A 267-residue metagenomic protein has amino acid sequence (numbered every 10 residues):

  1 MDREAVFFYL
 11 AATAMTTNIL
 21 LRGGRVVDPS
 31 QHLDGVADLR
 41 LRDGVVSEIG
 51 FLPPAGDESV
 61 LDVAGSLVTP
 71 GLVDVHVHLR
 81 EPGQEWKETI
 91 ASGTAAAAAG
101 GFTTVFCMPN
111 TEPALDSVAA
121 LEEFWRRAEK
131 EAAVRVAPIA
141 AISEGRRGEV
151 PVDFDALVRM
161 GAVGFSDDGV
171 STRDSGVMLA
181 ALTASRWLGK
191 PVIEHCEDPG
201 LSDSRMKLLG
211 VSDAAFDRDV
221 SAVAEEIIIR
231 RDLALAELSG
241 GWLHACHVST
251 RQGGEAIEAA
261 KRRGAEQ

Functional and structural regions predicted by a protein language model:
E4-A55: N-terminal metal-binding scaffold of metallo-dependent hydrolase/deaminase domains
G24, G44, G65, H76 (+7 more regions): Divalent metal-coordination and catalytic microenvironments
P53-T69: Active-site metal-binding motif and surrounding structural segment of the metallo-beta-lactamase
S66-K130: Metal-associated gating/positioning segment near the N- to mid-region
D74-V77, F102-C107, A133-A137, K207-D217: Gly-rich Lys/Arg/Thr-decorated short loops/hinges at beta-loop-alpha junctions or inter-strand turns that position
V75-E88, A137-V150, G169, D217-A222: Active-site mouth loops of central-metabolism enzymes
V118-R135, T183-E194: Alpha-helix-loop-beta-strand connector modules within alpha/beta enzyme cores
P151-Q267: Histidine/acidic residue-rich metal-binding segments in metalloenzymes
